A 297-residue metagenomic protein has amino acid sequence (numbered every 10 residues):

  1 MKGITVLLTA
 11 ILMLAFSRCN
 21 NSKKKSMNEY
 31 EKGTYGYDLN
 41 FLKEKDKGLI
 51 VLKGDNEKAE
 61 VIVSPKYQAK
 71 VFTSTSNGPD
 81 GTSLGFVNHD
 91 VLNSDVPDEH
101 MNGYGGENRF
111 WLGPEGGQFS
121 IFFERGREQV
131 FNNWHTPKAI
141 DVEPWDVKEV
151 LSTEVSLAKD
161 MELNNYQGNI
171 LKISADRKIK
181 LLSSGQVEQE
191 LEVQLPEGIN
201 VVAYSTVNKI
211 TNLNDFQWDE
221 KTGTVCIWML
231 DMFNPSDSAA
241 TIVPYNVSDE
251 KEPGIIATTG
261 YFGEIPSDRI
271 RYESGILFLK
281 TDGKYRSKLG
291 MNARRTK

Functional and structural regions predicted by a protein language model:
M1-E29: Bacterial Sec-dependent N-terminal signal peptides
N20-S205, K209, L213-D219, G223-K297: Surface-exposed acidic/polar loop and edge beta-strand patches at domain peripheries
